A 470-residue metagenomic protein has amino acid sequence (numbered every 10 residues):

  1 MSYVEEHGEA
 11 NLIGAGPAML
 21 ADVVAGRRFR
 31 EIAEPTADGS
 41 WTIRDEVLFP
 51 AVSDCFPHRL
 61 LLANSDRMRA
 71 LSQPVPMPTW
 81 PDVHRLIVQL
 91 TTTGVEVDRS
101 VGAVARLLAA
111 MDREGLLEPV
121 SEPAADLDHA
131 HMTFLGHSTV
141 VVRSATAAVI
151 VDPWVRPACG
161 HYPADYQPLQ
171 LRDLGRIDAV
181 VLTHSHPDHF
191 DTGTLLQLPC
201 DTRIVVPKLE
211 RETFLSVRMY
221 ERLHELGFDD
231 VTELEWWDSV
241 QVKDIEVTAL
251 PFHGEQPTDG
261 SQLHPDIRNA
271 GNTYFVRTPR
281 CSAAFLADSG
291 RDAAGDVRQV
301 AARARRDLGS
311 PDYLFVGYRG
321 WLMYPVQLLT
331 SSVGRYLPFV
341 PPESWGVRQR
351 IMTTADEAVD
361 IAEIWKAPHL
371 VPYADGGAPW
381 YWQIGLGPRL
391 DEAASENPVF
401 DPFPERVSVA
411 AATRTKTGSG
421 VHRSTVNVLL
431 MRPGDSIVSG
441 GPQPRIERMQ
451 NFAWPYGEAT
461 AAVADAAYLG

Functional and structural regions predicted by a protein language model:
M1-P35, H224-K243, L329-G470: Binuclear metal-ion centers of metallo-dependent hydrolases, dominated by the metallo-beta-lactamase
S2-P81, A110-L127, V141-S185, T192-Q197 (+4 more regions): Pre-active-site segment of Zn-dependent metallo-hydrolases
V104-L127, L209-C281, R414-G434, V438-R448: Metallo-beta-lactamase
H131-F134, A148-D152, E246-H253, S282-S289: Active-site-proximal beta-strand elements of phosphoester/diester hydrolases
A147-V149, D178-A179, R203, I245 (+3 more regions): Structural motif
A158, H186-F190, R211-F214, E235-Q241 (+4 more regions): Active-site environment of divalent metal-dependent phosphoester hydrolases
G193-T194, Q256-W365: Active-site-proximal loop/helix segments of hydrolase catalytic cores
D201-T213, F315, P368-P372: Short internal beta-strands
